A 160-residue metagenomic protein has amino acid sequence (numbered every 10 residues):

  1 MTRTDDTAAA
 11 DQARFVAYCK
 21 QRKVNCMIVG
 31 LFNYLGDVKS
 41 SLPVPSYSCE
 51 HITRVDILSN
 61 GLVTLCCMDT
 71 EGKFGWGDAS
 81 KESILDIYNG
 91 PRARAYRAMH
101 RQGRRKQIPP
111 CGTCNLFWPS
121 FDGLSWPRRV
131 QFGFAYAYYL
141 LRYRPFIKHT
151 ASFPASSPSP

Functional and structural regions predicted by a protein language model:
M1-A9: Conserved strand-turn element in the central/C-terminal portion of the radical SAM core barrel that lines
A8-A9, Q21, P127, A137: Short, structured coil/loop segments at alpha-helix boundaries
Q12: Histidine/acidic residue-rich metal-binding segments in metalloenzymes
V16-S40, L62, M68-F121: C-terminal accessory region of radical SAM enzymes
C49-I52: Short, small/polar residue-rich loop motifs at catalytic or cofactor-binding pockets
I57-L58: Short, acidic, Ser/Thr-enriched surface-loop or helix-capping motifs
Q102-P160: Radical SAM enzyme core and accessory elements
